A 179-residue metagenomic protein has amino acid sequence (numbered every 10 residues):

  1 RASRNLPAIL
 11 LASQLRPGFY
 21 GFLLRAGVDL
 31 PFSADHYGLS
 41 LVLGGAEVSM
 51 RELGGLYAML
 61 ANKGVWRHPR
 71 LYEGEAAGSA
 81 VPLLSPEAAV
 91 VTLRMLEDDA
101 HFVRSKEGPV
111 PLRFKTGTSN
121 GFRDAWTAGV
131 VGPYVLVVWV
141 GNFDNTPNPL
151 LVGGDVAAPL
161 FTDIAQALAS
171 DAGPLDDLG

Functional and structural regions predicted by a protein language model:
R1, S49-G179: A penicillin-recognizing enzyme superfamily signal
R1-L30, A34-N62: Active-site-adjacent helix/loop patches that line small-molecule binding or acyl-intermediate pockets
